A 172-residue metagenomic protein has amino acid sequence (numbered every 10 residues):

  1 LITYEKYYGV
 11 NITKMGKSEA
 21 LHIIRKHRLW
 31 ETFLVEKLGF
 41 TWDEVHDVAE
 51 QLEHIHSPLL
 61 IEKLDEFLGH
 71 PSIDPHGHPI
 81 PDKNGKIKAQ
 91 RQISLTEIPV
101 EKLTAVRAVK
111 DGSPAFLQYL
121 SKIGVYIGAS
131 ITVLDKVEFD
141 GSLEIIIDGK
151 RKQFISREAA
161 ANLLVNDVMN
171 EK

Functional and structural regions predicted by a protein language model:
L1-E5: A short, conserved structural fragment
Y7-G9, D47, G77, T132: Proline- and acidic/polar-enriched loop/turn elements at helix boundaries
Y8-H27: Basic, amphipathic "hinge/linker" alpha-helix immediately C-terminal to the N-terminal HTH DNA-binding motif
E19-I23, V48, L64, L120: A structural signal for short hydrophobic/aromatic patches embedded in well-ordered alpha helices
R28-S72: Amphipathic alpha-helical dimerization/coiled-coil segments that flank or bridge DNA-binding/regulatory modules
E53-A159: Mid-protein regulatory/catalytic core that forms ligand/cofactor-binding pockets and protein-protein interaction
R151, R157-K172: Glycine- and charge-enriched low-complexity intrinsically disordered segments
